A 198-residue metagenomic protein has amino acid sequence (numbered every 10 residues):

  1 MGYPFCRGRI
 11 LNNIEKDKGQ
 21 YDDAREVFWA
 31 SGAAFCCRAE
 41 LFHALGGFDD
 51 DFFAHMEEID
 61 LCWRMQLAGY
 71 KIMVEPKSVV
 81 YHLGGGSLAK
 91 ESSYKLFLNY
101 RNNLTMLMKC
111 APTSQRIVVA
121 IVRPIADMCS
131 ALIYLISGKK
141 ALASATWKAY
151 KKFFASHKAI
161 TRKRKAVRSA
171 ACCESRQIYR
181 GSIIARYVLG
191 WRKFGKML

Functional and structural regions predicted by a protein language model:
M1-F53, I59, A68: Acidic/His-rich active-site region of diverse nucleotide-sugar glycosyltransferases
I14-V27, T161-L198: Glycine-rich phosphate/pyrophosphate-binding loop and adjacent beta-alpha nucleotide/cofactor-binding cores
S31, W63, P76: A cytosolic small-molecule/anion-sensing beta-strand core signal
E57-E58, D127: Acidic-residue sensor for enzyme active/binding pockets
E58-R64, V80: Short active-site alpha-helical segment characteristic of glycosyltransferases and processive polysaccharide synthases
A68-K165, A170-R176, G181-S182: Active-site-adjacent helix/loop segment of glycosyltransferases that harbors family-specific signature motifs
